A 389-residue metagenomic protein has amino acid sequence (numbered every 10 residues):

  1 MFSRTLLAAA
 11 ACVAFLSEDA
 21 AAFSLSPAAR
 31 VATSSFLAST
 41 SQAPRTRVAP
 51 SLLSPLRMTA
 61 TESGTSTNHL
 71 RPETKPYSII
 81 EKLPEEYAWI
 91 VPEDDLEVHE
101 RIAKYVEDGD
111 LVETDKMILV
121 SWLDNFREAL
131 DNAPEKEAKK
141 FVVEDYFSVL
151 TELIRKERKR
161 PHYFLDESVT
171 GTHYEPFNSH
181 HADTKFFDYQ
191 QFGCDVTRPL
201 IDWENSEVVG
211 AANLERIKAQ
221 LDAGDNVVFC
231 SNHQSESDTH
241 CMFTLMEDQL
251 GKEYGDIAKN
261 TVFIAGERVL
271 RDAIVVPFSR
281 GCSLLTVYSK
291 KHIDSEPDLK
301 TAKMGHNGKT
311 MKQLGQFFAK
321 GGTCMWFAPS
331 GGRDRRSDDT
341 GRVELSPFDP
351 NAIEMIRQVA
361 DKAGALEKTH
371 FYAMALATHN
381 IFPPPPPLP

Functional and structural regions predicted by a protein language model:
M1-P44: N-terminal chloroplast transit peptides
A22-F23, L56-S63: N-terminal mitochondrial targeting presequences
N68-V227, H233-G251, A258, V269 (+2 more regions): Membrane-anchoring hydrophobic helices of lipid-metabolizing enzymes
E207-A211, M304-G308, D349: A conditional alpha-helix N-cap/helix-loop micro-motif detector
K259-N260, E267-V269, V275-L284, A319 (+1 more regions): A cross-family acyltransferase "interaction/gating" segment
A273-V275, T286-E296: Short acidic, low-complexity segments enriched in Ser/Thr/Gly/Pro
H292-N307, D338-V343: Surface-exposed cleft-lining segments at the edges of enzyme active sites
K303-F317, M355-Q358: A Trp-anchored, charged/polar loop motif used as the substrate-binding/catalytic surface of acyl/ester-handling
